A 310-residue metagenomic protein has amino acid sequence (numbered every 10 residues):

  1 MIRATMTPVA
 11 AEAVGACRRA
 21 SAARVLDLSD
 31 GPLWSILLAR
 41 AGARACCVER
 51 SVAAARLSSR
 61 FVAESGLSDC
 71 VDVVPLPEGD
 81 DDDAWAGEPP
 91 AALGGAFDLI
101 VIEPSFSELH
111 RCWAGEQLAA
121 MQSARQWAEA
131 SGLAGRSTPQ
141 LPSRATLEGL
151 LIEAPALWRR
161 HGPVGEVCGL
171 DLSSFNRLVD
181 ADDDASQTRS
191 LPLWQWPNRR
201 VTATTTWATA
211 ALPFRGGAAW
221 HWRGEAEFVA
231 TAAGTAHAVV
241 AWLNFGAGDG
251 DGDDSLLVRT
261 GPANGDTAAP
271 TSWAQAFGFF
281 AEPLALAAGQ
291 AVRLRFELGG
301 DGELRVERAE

Functional and structural regions predicted by a protein language model:
M1-L28, W34-A309: Class I SAM-binding transferase module
